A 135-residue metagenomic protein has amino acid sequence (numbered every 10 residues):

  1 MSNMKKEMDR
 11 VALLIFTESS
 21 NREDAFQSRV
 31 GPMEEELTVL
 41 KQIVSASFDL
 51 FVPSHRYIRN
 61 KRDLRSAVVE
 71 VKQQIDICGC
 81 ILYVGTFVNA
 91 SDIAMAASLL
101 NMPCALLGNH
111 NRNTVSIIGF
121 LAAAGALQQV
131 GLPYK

Functional and structural regions predicted by a protein language model:
S2-V130: Metallocofactor- and cofactor-centric catalytic cores in central/energy metabolism, strongly enriched
G131-K135: A charged, well-structured terminal subsegment
